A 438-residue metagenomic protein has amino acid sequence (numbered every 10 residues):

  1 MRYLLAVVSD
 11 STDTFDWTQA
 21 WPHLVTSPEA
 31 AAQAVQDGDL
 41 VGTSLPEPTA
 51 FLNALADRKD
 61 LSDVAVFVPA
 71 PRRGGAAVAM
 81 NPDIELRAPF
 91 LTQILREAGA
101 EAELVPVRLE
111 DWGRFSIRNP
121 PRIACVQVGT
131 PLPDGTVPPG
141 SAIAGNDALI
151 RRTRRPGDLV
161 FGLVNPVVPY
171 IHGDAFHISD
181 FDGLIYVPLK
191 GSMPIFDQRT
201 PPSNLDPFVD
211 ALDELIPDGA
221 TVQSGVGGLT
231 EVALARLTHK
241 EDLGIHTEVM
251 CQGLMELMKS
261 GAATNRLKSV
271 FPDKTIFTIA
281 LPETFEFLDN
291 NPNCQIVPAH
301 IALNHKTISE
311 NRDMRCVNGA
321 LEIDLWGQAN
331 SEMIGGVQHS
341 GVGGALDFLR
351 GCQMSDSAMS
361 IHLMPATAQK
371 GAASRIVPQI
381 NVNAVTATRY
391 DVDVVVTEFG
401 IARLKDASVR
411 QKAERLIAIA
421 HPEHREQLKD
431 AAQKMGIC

Functional and structural regions predicted by a protein language model:
Y3-C438: Conserved alpha/beta enzyme-core scaffold
